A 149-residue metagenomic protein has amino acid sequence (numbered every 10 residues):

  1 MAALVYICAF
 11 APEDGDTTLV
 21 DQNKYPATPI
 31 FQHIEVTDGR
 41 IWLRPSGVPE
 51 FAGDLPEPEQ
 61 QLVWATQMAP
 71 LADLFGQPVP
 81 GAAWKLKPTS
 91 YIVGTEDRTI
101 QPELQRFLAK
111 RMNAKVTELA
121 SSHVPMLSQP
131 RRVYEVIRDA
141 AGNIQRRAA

Functional and structural regions predicted by a protein language model:
M1, G81-L86: Short, conserved loop/helix-junction motifs that constitute active-site signature segments in enzyme catalytic cores
M1, V5-P45, L71-L74, I100 (+1 more regions): Flexible "cap/lid" loop of the alpha/beta hydrolase fold
L4, P88-D97: Conserved strand-to-loop "acid loop" that flanks and positions the catalytic carboxylate
P45-D54: Helix-loop "lid/cap" segments that line or gate small-molecule binding pockets
A65-A83: Active-site nucleophile elbow and catalytic-triad environment of alpha/beta-hydrolase enzymes
W84-T89, R111-A114: Short, proline-enriched alpha-helix->beta-strand connector loops that line the catalytic pocket of alpha/beta-hydrolase
T95-A120, L127, R132, D139-A140: Conserved loop-alpha-helix segment in the C-terminal half of the alpha/beta-hydrolase fold that carries the catalytic
V136-R147: C-terminal alpha-helix
